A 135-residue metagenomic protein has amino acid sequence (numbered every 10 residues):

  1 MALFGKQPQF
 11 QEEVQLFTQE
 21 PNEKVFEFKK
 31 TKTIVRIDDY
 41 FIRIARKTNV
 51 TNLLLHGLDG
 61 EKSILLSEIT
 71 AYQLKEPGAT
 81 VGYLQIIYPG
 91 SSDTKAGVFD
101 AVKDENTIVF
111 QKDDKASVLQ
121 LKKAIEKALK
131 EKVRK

Functional and structural regions predicted by a protein language model:
A2-I34, H56-K135: Acidic, Ser/Thr- and proline-rich intrinsically disordered linker/docking segments of eukaryotic scaffolds
I34-L58: Short, compositionally biased strand/turn segments that nucleate or flank brief secondary-structure elements
